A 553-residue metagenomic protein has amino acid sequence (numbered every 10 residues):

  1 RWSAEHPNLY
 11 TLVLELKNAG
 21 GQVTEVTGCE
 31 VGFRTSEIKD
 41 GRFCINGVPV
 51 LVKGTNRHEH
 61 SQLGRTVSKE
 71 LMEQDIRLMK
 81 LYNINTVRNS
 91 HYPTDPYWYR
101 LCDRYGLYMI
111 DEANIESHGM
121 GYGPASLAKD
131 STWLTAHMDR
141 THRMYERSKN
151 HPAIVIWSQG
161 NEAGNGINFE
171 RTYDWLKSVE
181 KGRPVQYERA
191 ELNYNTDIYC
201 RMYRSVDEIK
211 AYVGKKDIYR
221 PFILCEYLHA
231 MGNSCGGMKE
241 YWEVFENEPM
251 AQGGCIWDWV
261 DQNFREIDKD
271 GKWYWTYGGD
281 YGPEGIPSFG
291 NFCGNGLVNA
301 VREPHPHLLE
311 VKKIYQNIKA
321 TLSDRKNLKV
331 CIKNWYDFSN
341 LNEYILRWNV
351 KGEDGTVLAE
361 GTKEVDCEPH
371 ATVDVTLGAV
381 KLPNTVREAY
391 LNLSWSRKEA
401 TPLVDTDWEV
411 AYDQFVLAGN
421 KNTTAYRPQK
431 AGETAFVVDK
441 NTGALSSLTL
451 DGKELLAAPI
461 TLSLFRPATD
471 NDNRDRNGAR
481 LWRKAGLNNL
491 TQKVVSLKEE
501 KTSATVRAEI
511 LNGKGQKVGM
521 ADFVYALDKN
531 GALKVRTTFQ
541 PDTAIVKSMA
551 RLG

Functional and structural regions predicted by a protein language model:
R1-D95, L101, Y105-M109, R140 (+5 more regions): Secreted/periplasmic carbohydrate-active enzymes, especially glycoside hydrolases
E73-L81, T86-N299: Substrate-binding/catalytic cleft of secreted carbohydrate-active enzymes, primarily glycoside hydrolases
